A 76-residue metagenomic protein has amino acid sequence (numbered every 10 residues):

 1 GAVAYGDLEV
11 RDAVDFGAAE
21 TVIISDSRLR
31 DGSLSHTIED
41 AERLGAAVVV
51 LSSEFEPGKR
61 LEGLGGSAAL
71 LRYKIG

Functional and structural regions predicted by a protein language model:
G1-G76: Terminal alpha-helical anchor/extension segments at protein ends
